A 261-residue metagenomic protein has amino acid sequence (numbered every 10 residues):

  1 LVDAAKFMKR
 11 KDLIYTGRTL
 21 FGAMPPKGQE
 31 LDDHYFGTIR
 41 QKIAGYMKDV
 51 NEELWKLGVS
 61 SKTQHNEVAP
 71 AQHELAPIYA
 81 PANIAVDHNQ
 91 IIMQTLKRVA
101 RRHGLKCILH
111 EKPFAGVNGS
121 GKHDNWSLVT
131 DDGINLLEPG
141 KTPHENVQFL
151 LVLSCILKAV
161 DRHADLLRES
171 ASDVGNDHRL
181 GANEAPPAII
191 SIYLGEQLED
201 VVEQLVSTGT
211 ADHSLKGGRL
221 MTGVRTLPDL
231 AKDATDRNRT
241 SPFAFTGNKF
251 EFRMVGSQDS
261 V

Functional and structural regions predicted by a protein language model:
L1-L109, F114-V261: Glycine-rich, acidic/polar active-site loops that bind/position phosphate-bearing ligands
